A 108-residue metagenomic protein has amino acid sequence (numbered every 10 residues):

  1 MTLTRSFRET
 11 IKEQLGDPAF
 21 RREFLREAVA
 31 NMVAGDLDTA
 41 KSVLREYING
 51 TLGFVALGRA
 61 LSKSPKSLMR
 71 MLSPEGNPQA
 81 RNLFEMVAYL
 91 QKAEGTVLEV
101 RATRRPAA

Functional and structural regions predicted by a protein language model:
M1-S42, T103-A108: N-terminal flexible/basic segments that precede or flank functional cores
V33, I48-L52, P65, E94: Short alpha-helix boundary/capping elements
K41-G58: Short basic helix-loop element that most often maps to the first helix and adjoining turn of HTH DNA-binding modules
T51, P74-G76, L90: The DNA-recognition helices of helix-turn-helix-type DNA-binding domains
S62-Q79: Recognition helix of helix-turn-helix/homeodomain-like DNA-binding domains that insert into the DNA major groove
A80-V97: DNA major-groove recognition helix of helix-turn-helix/homeodomain DNA-binding modules
K92-A108: Short C-terminal boundary/hinge segments that cap the last helix of small helical domains
